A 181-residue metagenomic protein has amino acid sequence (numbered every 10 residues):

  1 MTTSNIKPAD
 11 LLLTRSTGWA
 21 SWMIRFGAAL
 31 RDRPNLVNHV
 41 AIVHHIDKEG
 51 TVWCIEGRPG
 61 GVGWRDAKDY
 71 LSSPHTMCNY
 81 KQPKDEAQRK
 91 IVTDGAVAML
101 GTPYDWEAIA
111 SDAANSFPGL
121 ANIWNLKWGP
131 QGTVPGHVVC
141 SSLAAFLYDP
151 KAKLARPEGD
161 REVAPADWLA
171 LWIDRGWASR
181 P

Functional and structural regions predicted by a protein language model:
M1-P181: Cysteine-nucleophile amide-bond enzymes
